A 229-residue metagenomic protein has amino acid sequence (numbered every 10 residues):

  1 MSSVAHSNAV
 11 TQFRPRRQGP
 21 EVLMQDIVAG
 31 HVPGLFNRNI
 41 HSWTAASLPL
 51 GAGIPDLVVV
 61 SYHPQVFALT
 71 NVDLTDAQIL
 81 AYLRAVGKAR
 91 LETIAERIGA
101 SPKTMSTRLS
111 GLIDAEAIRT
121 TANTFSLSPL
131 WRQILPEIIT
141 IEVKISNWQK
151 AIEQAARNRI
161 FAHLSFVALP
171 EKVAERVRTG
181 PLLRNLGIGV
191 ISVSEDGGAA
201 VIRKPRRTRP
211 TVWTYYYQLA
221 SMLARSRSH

Functional and structural regions predicted by a protein language model:
S2-Y62, N71-T124, S228-H229: Acidic-basic catalytic patches of nuclease active cores, encompassing PD-(D/E)XK and other metal-cofactor nuclease
A5-S7, Q133-E137: Short, basic/glycine-rich phosphate-binding loops at helix/coil junctions that contact nucleotide phosphates
V28, L57-Y62, P136-I145, S165: Conserved catalytic cores of phosphodiester-cleaving nucleases, focusing on short active-site segments
P64-F67, R132-I134, T208-P210: Short, charged/polar, Gly/Pro-enriched secondary-structure boundary elements
F67-L69, P136-I139, S146-R157, A168-L169 (+1 more regions): Active-site-adjacent loop/helix micro-motif of nuclease/hydrolase catalytic cores
T107, R119-L130, K172-A224: Domain-level recognition of nuclease-like catalytic cores that cleave nucleotide substrates
I139-T140, S146-K150, L164, Y216-L219 (+1 more regions): Nucleic-acid-binding surface
F161-L164, L186-I188: Short glycine-/polar-rich loops that comprise or flank the Walker A/P-loop and associated switch/sensor motifs
